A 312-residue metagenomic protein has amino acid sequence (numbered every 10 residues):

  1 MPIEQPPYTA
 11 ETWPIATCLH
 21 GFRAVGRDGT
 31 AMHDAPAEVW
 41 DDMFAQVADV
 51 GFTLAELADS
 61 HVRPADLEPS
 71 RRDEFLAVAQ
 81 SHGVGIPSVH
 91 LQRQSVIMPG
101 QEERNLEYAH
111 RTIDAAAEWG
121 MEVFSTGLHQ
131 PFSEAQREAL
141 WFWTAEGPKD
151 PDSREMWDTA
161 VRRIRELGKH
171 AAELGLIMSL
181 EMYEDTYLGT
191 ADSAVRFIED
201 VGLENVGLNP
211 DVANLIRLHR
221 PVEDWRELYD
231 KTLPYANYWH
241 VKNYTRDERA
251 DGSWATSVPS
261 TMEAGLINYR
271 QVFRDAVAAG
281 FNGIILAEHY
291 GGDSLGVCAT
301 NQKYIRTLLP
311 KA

Functional and structural regions predicted by a protein language model:
M1-V123, D152-E155, R165, A172 (+4 more regions): N-terminal pre-domain/capping segments
T9-I15, R23-T30, L54-A55, S81 (+4 more regions): Acidic/histidine-rich catalytic cores of soluble enzymes
H33-A37, A58-R71, Q94-R104, P131-A135 (+5 more regions): Acidic-and-aromatic substrate-binding clefts and catalytic sites of carbohydrate-active enzymes
L54, V123, Y238, G283-I284: Residues at the N-termini of beta-strands
D73-F75, N105-E107, F142-W143, R196-I198 (+3 more regions): Short, hinge-like loop/turn segments at secondary-structure boundaries
E118-A145, L174-Y183, L286-A287: Active-site groove signature of glycoside hydrolases
W141-M156, V258-P259: Glycine-rich tight-turn/loop motif centered on a GG-T
R270-V272, V277-A279, I284-I285: H/E-rich (His + Asp/Glu) clusters that bind or coordinate divalent metals
